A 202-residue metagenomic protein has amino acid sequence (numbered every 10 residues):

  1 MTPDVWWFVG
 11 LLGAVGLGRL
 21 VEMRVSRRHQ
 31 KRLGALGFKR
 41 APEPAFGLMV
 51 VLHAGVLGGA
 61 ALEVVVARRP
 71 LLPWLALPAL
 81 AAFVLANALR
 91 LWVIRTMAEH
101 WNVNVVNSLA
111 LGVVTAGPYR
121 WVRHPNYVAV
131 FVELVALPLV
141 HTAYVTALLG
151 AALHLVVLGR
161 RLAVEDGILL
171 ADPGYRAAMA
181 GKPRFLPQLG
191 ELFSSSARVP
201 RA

Functional and structural regions predicted by a protein language model:
M1-W7: Feature marks short, highly hydrophobic, charge-poor N-terminal signal-anchor/signal peptide-like helices that anchor
F8-G10, A178-M179: Anionic, Ser/Thr-rich low-complexity intrinsically disordered regions
V9-G13, V50-A54, L77, A81 (+1 more regions): Hydrophobic H-region at the start of alpha-helical membrane spans
L12-S26: N-terminal signal-anchor/start-transfer transmembrane helix
R24-A45, P73-A202: Cytosolic-biased juxtamembrane loops and peripheral soluble domains of multi-pass membrane proteins
V25, A54-P70, V93-T96: Membrane-helix exit/interface motif
P42-V56: Interfacial helix-start motif at the membrane-water boundary
